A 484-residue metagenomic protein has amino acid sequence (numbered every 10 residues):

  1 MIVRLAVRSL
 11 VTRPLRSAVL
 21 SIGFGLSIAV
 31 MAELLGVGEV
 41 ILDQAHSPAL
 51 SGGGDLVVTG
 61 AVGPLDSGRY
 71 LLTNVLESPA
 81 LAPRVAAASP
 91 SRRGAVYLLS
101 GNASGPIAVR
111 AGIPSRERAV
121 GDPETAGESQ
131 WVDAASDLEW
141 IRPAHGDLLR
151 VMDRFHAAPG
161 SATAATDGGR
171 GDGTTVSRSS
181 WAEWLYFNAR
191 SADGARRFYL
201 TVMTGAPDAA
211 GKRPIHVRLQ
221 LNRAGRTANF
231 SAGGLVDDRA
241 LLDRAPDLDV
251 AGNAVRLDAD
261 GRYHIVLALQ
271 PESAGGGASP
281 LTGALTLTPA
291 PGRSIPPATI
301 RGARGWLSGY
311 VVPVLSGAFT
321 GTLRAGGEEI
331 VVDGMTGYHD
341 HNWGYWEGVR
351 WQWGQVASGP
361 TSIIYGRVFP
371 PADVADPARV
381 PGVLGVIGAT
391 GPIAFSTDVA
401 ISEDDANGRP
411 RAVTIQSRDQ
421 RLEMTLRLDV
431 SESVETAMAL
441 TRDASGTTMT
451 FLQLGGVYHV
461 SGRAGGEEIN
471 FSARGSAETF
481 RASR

Functional and structural regions predicted by a protein language model:
M1-A29: N-terminal Sec/SRP start-transfer signal
R4, V19, G52-G53, S104-P106 (+2 more regions): A structure-centric signal for secondary-structure junctions around beta-strands
V7-V11, L20, I41-L42, A182 (+1 more regions): Short acidic/polar alpha-helix capping motifs at helix-coil junctions
G23-L26, G52-V57, T166, A298-I300: A short alpha-helix capping/helix-coil boundary motif
A29-A108, P114-A134: Hydrophobic, regular-secondary-structure patches
V37, A61, S91-R93, G112 (+3 more regions): Acidic/polar N-terminal loop/beta-strand segments that form early-domain functional surfaces
W131-D133, D137-R484: Structured soluble/peripheral alpha/beta segments that form catalytic or ligand/cofactor-binding pockets
